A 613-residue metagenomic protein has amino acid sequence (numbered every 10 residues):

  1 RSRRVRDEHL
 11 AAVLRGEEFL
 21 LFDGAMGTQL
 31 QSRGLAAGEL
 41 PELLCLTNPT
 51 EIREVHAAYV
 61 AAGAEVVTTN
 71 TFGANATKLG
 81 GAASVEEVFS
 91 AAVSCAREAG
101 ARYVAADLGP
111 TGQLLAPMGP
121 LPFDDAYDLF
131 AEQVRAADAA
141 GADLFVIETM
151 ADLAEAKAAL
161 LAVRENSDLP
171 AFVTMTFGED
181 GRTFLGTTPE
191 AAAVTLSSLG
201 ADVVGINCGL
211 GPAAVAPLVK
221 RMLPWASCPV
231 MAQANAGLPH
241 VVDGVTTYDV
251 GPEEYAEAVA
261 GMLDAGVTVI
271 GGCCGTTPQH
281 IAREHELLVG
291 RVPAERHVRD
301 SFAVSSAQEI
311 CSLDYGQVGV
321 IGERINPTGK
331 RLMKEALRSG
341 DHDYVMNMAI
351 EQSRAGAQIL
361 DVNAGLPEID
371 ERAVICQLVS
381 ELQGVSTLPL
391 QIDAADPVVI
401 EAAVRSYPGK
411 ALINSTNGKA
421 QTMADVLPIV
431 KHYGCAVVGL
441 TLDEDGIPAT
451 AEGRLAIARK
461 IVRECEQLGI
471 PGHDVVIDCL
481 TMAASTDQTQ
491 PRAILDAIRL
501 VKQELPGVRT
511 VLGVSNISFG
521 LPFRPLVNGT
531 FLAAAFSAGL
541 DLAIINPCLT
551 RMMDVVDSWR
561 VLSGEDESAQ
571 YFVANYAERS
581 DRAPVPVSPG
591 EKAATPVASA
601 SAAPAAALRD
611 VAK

Functional and structural regions predicted by a protein language model:
R1-K613: Domain-level signal for soluble alpha/beta catalytic cores
